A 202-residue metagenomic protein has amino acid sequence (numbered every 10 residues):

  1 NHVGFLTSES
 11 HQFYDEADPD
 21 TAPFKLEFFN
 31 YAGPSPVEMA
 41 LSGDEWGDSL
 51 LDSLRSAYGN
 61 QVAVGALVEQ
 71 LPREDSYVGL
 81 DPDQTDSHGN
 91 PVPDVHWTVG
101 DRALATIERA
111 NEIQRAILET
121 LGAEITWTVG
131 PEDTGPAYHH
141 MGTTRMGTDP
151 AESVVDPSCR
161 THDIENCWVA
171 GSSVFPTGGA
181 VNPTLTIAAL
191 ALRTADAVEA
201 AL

Functional and structural regions predicted by a protein language model:
N1-V62, A66: Mid-to-C-terminal "cap/lid" subdomains and adjacent gly/pro-rich loops that border and regulate access to redox
P23, P36, G178-G179, A200-A201: Glycine- and aromatic-enriched mobile tails/lids
F28, A40, E69-V92: A glycine-rich, aromatic-flanked flexible loop/lid motif
A57-Q70, D75, N90-G178, T184: A glycine-rich dinucleotide-binding beta-alpha-beta segment and adjacent secondary-structure elements that constitute
P82-Q84, M146, A200: Glycine-/small-residue-rich beta-strand-loop submotif within the FAD-binding core of flavoenzymes
Q114-L121, A191-L202: Internal hydrophobic alpha-helix adjacent to the cofactor/substrate pocket in enzyme cavities
T177-V198: A conserved FAD-binding loop/helix module that cradles the flavin
